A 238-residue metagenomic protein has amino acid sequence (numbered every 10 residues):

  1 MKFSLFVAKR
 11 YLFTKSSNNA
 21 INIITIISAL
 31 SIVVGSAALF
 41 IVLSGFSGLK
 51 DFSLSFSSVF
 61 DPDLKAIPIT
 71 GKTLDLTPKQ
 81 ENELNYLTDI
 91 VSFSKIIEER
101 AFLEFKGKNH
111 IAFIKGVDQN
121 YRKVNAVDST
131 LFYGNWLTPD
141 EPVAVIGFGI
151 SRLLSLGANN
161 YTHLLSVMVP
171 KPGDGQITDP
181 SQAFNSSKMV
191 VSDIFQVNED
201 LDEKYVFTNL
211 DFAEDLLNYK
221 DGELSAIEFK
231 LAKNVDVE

Functional and structural regions predicted by a protein language model:
M1, A144, V206: Residues that recognize and position ribonucleotide moieties
M1-S36: N-terminal Sec/SRP start-transfer signal
L39-F113, Q119-A126, T130-D140: Hydrophobic, regular-secondary-structure patches
D89-V91, R100-V190, F212-L217: Short acidic/glycine-enriched loop/turn elements at secondary-structure junctions
P170-G175, D179-E238: Mechanotransmission and gating elements of multispan inner-membrane complexes involved in transport and envelope
